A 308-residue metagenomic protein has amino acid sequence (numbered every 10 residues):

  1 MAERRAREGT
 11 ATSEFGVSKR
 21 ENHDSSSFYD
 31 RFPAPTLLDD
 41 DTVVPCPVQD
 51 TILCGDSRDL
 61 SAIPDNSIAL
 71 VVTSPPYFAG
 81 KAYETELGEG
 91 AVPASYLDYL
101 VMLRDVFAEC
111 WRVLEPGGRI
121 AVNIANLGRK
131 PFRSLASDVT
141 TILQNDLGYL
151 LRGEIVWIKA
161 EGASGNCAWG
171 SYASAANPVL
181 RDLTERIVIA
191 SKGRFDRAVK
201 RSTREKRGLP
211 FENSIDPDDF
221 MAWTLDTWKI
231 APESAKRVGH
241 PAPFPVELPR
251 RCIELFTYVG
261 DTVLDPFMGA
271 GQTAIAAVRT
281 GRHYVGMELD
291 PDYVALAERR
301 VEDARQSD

Functional and structural regions predicted by a protein language model:
M1-L296: Core catalytic lobe of class I
D292-D308: Cysteine-dependent PTP/DSP-like catalytic domain, specifically the C-terminal lobe
